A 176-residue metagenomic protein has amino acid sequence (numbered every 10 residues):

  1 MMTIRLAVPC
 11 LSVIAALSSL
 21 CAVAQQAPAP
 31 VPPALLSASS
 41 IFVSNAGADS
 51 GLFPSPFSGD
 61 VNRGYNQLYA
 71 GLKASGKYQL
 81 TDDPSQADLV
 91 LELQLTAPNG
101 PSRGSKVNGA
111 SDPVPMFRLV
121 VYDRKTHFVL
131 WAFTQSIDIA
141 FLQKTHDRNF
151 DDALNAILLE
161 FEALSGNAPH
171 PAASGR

Functional and structural regions predicted by a protein language model:
M1-V13: Bacterial N-terminal signal peptides that target proteins for export
T3, S58, L95-A97, N108 (+3 more regions): General N-terminal targeting signals
V13, C21-K77, S85, L95-P101 (+3 more regions): A structural "domain/chain start" motif
L68-G71, S75-H127: Mid-chain, structured segments of secreted extracytoplasmic proteins
D112-M116, Y122-G175: Short secondary-structure boundary motifs at beta->alpha junctions and helix caps
